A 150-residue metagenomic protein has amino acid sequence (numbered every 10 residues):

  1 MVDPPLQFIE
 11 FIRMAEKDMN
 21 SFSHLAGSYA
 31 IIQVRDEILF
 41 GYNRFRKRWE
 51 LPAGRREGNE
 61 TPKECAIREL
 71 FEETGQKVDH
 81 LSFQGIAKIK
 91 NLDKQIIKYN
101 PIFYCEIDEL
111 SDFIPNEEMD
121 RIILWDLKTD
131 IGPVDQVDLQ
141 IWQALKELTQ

Functional and structural regions predicted by a protein language model:
M1-Y29: Acidic, metal-coordinating catalytic segment for phosphate/diphosphate chemistry, firing primarily on the Nudix
A26-S28, D36, Y99-P101, D120: Change "...and in nucleic-acid phosphodiester-cleaving endonucleases..." to "...and in nucleic-acid processing enzymes
I32-R35, C105-I107: Active-site beta-strand termini and strand-to-loop segments that position acidic
Q33-E72: Conserved Nudix-box catalytic region and its N-terminal flanking loop in Nudix hydrolases and closely related
K77-I86: A short coil-to-beta-strand element that immediately follows conserved catalytic motifs
A87-D112, L124: Active-site-adjacent beta-strand/loop module that shapes the phosphate/pyrophosphate-binding cleft
F113-L145: NUDIX/MutT-family hydrolases
